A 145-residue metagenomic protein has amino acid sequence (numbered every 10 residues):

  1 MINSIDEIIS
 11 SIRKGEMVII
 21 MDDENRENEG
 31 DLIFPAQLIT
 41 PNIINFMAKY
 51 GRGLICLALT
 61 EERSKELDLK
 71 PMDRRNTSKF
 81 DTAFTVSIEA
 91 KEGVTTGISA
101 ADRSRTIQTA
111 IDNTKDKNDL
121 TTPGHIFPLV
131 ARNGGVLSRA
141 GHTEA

Functional and structural regions predicted by a protein language model:
M1-A145: Catalytic domains of riboflavin
